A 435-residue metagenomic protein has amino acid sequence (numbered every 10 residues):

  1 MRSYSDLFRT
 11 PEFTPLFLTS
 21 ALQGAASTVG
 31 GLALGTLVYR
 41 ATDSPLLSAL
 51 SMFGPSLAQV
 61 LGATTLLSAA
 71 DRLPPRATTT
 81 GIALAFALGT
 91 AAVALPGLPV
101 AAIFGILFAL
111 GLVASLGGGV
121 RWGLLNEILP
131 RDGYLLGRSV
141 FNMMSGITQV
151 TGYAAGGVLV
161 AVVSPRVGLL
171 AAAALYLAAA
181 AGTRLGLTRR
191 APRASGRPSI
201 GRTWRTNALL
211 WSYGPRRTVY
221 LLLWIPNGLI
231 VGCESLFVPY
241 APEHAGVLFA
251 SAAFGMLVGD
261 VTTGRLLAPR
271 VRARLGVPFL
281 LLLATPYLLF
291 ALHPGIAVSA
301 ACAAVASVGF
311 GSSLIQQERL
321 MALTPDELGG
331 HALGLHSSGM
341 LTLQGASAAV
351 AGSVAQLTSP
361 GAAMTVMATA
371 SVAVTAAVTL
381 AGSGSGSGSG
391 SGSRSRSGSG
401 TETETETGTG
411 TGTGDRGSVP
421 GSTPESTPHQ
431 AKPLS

Functional and structural regions predicted by a protein language model:
M1-F13, T188-L221, Q430-A431: Juxtamembrane intracellular "pre-TM" segments in multi-pass secondary transporters
A21, A25, V29-A33, V163-L170 (+1 more regions): A single, central transmembrane helix in multi-pass transporters
A21, G89, V100-L116, A297-G311: Hydrophobic core of transmembrane alpha-helices in multi-pass small-molecule transporters, especially MFS/SLC-type
L32-A41, A92-P96, T151-A171, P239-H244 (+1 more regions): Transmembrane alpha-helix termini and helix-breaking/packing motifs in multi-pass membrane transporters
P45-L46, R131-F141, D326-H336: Loop-to-transmembrane helix entry/capping segments in MFS-fold secondary transporters and related SLC/MFSD carriers
P55-D71, R76-A85, A92, Y240-G388 (+1 more regions): C-terminal transmembrane bundle of multi-pass solute transporters/carriers
L107-I147: Cytoplasmic helix-loop-helix junction between adjacent transmembrane helices in 12-TM secondary transporters
E127, L169, L175-P198, T379-G388: Helix-loop junctions on the cytosolic side of multi-pass membrane transporters, especially the intracellular loop
